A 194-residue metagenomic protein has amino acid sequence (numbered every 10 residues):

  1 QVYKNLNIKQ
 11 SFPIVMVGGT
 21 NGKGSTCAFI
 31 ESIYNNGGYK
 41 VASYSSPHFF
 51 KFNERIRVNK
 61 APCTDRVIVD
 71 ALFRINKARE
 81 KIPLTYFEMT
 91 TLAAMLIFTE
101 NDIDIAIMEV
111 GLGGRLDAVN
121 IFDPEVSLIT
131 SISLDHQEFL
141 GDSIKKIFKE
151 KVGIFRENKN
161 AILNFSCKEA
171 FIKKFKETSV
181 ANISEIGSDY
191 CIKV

Functional and structural regions predicted by a protein language model:
Q1-N7: Pre-Walker A adenine-sensing motif
N7-Q10, N36-F122, E138-L140, K146-F148: ATP-dependent carboxylate-amine ligase catalytic core
V15, S25-A42: A conserved segment at the C-terminal end of the G1
V17-S25, T130: Conserved adenylation A10 loop of the ANL superfamily
G19, F87, L163-F165: Glycine- and other small-residue-rich loops at beta-strand/loop junctions that grip anionic moieties
K23, G114-L116, D135-H136, E169: Glycine-rich nucleotide phosphate-binding loop and flanking beta-alpha elements of Rossmann-like dinucleotide-binding
T26, F87, F171: Hydrophobic (often cysteine-bearing) scaffold residues that line and stabilize catalytic clefts of nucleotide/cofactor
D102-E109, P124-V194: Acidic, Mg2+-coordinating active-site environments of NTP-dependent enzymes
